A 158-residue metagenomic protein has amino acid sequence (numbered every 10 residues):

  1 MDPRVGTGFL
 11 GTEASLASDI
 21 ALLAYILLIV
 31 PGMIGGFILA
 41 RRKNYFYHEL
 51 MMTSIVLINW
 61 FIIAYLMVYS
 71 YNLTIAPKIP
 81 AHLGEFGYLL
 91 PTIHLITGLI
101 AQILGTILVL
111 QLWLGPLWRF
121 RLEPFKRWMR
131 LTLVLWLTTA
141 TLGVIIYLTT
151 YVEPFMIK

Functional and structural regions predicted by a protein language model:
M1-K158: Alpha-helical membrane insertion/targeting regions
